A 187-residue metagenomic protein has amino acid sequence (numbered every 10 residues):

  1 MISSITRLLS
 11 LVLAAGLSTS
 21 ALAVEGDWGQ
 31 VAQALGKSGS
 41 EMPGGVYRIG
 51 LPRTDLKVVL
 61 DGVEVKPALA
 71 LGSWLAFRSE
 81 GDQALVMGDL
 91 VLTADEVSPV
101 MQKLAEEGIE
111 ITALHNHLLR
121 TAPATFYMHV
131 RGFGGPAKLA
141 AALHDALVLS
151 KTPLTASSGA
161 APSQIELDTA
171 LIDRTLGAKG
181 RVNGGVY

Functional and structural regions predicted by a protein language model:
M1-T6: N-terminal secretory signal peptides that target proteins for export/translocation
L8-S20: Bacterial N-terminal signal peptides
A21-E25: Boundary at the C-terminal end of the N-terminal hydrophobic targeting segment
K57-A76: Intrinsic, low-complexity N-terminal interaction/targeting segments
S79-M87: Acidic/histidine-rich, surface-exposed loop or edge segments in extracytoplasmic proteins
T93, A161-Y187: Surface-exposed interaction/gating patches
A94-T112, A122-P162: Hydrophobic, ordered structural segments
